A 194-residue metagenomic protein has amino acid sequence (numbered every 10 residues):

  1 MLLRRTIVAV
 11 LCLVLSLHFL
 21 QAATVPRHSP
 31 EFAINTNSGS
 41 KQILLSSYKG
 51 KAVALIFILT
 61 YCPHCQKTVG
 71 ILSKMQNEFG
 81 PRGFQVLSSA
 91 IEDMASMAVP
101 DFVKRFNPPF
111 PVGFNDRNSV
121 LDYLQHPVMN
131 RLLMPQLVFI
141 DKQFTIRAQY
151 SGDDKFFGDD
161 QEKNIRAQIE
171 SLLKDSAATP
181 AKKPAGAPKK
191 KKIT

Functional and structural regions predicted by a protein language model:
M1-A9: Bacterial N-terminal signal peptides that target proteins for export
V8-H18: Bacterial N-terminal signal peptides
Q21-L45: N-terminal "domain-start" segment that seeds a small globular fold
L44-Q66: Short active-site neighborhood of thiol/selenol oxidoreductases, capturing the structured segment around
A54-L55, V86, L137: Hydrophobic beta-strand anchors of alpha/beta hydrolase catalytic cores
Q66-N107, R117-Y123: Structural microenvironment flanking redox-active thiols in thiol-disulfide oxidoreductases
F106-P108, R117-N164, Q168: Thiol/disulfide oxidoreductase modules built on the thioredoxin-like
A177-T194: Compositionally biased, proline/threonine/alanine/serine-rich low-complexity intrinsically disordered stretches
